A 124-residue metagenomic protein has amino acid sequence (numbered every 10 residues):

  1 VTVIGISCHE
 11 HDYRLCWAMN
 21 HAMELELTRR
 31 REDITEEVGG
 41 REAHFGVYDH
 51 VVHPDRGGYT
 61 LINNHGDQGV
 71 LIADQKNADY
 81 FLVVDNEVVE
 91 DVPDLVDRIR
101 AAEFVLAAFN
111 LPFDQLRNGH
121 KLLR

Functional and structural regions predicted by a protein language model:
V1-E24: N-terminal, charge-rich interaction modules
V1-V3, N77-F81: Short, surface-exposed beta-edge/turn micro-motifs
E10-W17, D55-G58, Q68-V70, V88-D94: Short, surface-exposed beta-strand/loop "edge" segments at domain boundaries and coil↔beta transitions
R14, R31-E36, Q75: Conserved functional micro-motifs across diverse proteins
A22, Q75-N77: Short connector loops at helix/strand junctions that flank enzyme active sites, especially segments positioning acidic
M23-D33, V105-N110: Short secondary-structure junctions
E32-H65, V70: Surface-exposed, low-hydrophobicity interaction/linker segments
Y80-R124: Glycine-rich, aromatic-bearing surface loops/beta-hairpins
